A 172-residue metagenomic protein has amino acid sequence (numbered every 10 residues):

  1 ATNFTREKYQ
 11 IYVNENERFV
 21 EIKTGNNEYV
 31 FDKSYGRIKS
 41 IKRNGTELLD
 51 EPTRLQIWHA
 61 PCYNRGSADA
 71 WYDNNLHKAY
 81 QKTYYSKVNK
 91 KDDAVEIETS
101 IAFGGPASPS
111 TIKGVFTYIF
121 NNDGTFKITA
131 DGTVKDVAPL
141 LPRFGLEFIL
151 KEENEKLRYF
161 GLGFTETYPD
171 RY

Functional and structural regions predicted by a protein language model:
T2-Y172: Beta-strand/loop-rich accessory regions of lumenal/periplasmic or secreted enzymes, predominantly carbohydrate-active
